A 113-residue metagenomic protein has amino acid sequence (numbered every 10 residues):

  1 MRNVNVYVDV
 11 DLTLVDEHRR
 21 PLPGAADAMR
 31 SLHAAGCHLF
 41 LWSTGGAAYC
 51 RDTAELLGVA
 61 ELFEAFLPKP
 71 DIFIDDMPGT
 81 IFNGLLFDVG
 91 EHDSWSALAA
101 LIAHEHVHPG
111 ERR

Functional and structural regions predicted by a protein language model:
M1-R113: HAD-like aspartate-dependent phosphatase fold
